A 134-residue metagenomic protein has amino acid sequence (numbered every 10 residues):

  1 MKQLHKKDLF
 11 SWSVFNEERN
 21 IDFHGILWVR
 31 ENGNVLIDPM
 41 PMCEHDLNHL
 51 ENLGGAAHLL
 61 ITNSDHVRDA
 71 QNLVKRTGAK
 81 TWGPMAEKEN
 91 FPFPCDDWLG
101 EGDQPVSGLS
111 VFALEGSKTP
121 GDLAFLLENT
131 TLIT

Functional and structural regions predicted by a protein language model:
M1-H45, P94-T134: Catalytic core of the metallo-beta-lactamase
C43-A86: Active-site metal-binding motif and surrounding structural segment of the metallo-beta-lactamase
E89-F91: Generic structural signal for helix capping and beta-alpha/helix-loop junctions
